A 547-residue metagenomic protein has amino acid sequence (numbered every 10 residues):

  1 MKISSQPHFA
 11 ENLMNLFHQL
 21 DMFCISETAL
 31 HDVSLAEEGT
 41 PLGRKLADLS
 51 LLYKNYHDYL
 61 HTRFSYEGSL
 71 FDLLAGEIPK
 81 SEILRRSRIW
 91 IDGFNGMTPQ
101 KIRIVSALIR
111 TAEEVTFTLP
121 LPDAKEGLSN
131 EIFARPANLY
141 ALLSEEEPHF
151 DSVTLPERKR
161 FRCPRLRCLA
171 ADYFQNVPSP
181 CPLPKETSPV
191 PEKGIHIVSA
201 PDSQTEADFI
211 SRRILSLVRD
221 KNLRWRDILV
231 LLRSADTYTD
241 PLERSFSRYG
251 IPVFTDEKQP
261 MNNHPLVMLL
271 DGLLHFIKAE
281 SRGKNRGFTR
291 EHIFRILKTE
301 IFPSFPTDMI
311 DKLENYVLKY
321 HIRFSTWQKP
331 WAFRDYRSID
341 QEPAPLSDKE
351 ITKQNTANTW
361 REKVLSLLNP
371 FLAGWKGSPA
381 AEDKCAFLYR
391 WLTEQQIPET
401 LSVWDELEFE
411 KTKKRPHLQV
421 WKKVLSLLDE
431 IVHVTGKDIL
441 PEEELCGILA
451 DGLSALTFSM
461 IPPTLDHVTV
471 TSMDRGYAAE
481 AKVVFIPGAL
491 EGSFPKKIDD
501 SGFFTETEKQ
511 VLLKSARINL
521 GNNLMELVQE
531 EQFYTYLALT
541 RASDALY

Functional and structural regions predicted by a protein language model:
M1-Y547: Polyanion-engaging groove/track-forming segments
